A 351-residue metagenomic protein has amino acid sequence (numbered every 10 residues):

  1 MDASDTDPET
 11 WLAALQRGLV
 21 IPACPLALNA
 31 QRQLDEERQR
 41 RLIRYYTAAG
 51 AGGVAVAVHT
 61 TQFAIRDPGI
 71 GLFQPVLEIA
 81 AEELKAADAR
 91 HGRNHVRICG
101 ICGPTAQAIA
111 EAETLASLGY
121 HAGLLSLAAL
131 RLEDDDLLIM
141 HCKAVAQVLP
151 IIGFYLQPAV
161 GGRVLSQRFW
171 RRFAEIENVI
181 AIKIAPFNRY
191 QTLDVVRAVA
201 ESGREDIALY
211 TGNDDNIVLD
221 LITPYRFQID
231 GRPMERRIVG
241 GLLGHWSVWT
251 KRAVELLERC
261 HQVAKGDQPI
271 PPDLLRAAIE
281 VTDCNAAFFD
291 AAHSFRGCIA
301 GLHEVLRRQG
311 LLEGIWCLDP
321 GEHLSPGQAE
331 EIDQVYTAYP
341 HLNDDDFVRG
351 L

Functional and structural regions predicted by a protein language model:
D2-Q167, D345-V348: Active-site beta->alpha loop and helix N-cap motifs at the rims of alpha/beta catalytic domains
D2-W11, I21-P25, A49, R232-L351: C-terminal alpha-helical cap/extension of soluble enzyme domains
Q16, A51, A55, I98 (+4 more regions): Short glycine/serine/threonine-biased micro-segments
D35-R38, L42, L72, V76 (+11 more regions): General structural feature for long, well-ordered alpha-helical segments within catalytic domains of soluble enzymes
Y46, A80, L84, D88 (+3 more regions): Hydrophobic, Leu/Ile/Phe/Ala-enriched alpha-helical segments that form helix-helix packing faces
G50, G119-Y120, E177, G203 (+1 more regions): Glycine-centered loop/turn motif at secondary-structure junctions
L84-K85, R90-H91, E201-I207, A264 (+2 more regions): Structural alpha-beta junctions
A144-Q147, Q157-G297: Catalytic alpha/beta core domains of metabolic enzymes, predominantly
